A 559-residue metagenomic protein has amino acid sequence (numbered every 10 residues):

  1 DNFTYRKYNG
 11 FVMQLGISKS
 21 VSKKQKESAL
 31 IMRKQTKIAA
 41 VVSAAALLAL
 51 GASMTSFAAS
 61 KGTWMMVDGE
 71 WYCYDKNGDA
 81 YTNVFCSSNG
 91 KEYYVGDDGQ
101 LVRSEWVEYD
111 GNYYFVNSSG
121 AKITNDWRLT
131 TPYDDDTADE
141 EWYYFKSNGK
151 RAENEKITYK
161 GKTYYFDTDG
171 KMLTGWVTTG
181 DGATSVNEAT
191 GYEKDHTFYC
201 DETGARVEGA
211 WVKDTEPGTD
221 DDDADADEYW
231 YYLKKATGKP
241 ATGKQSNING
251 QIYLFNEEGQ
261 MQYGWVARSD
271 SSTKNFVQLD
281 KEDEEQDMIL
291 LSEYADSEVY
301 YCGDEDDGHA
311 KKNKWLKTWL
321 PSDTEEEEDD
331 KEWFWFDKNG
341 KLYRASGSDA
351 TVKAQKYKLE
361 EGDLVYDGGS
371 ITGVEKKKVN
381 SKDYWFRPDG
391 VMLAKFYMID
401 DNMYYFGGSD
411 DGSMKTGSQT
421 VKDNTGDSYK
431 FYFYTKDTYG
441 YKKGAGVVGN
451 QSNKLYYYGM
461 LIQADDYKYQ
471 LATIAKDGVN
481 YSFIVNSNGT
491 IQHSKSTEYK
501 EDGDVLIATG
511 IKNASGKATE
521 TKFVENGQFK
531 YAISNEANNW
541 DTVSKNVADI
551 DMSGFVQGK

Functional and structural regions predicted by a protein language model:
N2-F3, Y8-G10, Q14-K559: Extracellular adhesion/carbohydrate-binding repeat motifs centered on closely spaced tryptophans
